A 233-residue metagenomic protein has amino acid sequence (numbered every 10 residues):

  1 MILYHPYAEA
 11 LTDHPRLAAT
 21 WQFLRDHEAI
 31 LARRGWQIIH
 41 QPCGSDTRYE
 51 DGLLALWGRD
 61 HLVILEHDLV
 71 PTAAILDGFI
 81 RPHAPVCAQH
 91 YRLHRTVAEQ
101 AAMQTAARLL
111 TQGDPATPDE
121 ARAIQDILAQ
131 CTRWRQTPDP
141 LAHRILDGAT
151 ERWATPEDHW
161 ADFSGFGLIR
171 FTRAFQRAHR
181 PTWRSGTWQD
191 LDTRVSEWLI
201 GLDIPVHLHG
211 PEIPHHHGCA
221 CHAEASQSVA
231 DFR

Functional and structural regions predicted by a protein language model:
M1-G58: N-terminal anchoring/stem segment of glycosyltransferases
E9, E157, F163-S164, R173-A174 (+1 more regions): C-terminal catalytic/acceptor-binding lobe
A32-G35, H83, F171, L202-D203: Glycine-centered loop/turn motif at secondary-structure junctions
A55, G78, V195-L199: Hydrophobic/aromatic ligand-binding patch that stacks against planar heteroaromatic rings of cofactors or nucleotides
R59-V70: Short beta-strand-to-loop acidic/aromatic patch adjacent to the donor-nucleotide binding site
H61, P85-V86, P205-V206: Short, Asp-centered acidic motifs that coordinate Mg2+ and/or phosphate in catalytic or ligand-binding sites
L65-H67, Q89-R92, P211: Active-site-proximal beta-strand/loop segments in catalytic clefts of secreted hydrolases
T72-S185: Conserved catalytic core of nucleotide-sugar-dependent glycosyltransferases
